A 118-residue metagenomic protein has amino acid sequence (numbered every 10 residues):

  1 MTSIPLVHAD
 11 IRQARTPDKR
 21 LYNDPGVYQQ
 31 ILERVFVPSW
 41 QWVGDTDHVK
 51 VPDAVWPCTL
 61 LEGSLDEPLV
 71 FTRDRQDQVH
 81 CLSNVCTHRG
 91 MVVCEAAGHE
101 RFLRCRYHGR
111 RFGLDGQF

Functional and structural regions predicted by a protein language model:
M1-E95: N-terminal pre-ligand scaffold of iron-sulfur
H80-F118: Long, hydrophobic, well-ordered secondary-structure blocks that form the structural core and pocket-lining surfaces
